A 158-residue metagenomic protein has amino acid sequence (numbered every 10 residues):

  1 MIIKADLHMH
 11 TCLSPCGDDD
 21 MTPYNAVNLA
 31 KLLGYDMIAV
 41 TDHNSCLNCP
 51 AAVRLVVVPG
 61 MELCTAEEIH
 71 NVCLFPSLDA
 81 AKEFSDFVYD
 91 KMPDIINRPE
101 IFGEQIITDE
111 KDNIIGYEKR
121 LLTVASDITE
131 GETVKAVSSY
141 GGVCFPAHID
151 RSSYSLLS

Functional and structural regions predicted by a protein language model:
M1-E67: An N-terminally biased module of ancient metal coordination in phosphate/nucleic-acid-related enzymes
I2, R54-S158: Extended substrate/RNA-proximal surfaces in nucleic-acid metabolism proteins
